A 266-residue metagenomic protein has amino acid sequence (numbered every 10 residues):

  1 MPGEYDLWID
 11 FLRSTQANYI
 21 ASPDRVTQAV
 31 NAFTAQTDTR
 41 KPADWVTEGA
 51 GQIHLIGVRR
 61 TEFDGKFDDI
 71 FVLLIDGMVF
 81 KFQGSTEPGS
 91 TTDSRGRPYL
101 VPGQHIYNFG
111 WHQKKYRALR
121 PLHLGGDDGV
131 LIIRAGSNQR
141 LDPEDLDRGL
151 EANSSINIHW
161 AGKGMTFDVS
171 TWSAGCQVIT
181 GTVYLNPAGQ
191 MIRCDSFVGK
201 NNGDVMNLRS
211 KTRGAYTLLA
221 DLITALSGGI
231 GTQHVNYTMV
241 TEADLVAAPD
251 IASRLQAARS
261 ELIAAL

Functional and structural regions predicted by a protein language model:
M1-F167, V183-P187, R193-Y237, T241-I263: Cell wall/extracellular polymer interaction/catalysis modules
T180: Basic DNA-binding helix
